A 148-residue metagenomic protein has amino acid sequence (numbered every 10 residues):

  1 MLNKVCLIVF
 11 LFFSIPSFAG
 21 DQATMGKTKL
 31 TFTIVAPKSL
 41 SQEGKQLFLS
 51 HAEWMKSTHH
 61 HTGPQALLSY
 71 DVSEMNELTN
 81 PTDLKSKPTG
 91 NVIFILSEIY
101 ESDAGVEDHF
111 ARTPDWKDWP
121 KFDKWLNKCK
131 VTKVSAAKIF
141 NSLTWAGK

Functional and structural regions predicted by a protein language model:
V5-S14: Sec-dependent N-terminal signal peptides
A19-D21: Boundary at the C-terminal end of the N-terminal hydrophobic targeting segment
K27-V35, I95-S97: Active-site-flanking beta-strand signature of metal-NTP-handling nucleotidyl enzymes and homologous cyclase-like
V35-L40, Y100-E101: Structural beta->alpha junctions
Q42, S102-R112: Short amphipathic alpha-helices within nucleic acid-binding modules
A52-K56, P114-P120: A common structural junction motif
K56-I95: Short, glycine- and small/hydrophobic-rich beta-strand elements in well-ordered beta-sheets
T132-K148: Alpha-helical transmembrane segments and their immediate juxtamembrane flanks in integral membrane proteins
